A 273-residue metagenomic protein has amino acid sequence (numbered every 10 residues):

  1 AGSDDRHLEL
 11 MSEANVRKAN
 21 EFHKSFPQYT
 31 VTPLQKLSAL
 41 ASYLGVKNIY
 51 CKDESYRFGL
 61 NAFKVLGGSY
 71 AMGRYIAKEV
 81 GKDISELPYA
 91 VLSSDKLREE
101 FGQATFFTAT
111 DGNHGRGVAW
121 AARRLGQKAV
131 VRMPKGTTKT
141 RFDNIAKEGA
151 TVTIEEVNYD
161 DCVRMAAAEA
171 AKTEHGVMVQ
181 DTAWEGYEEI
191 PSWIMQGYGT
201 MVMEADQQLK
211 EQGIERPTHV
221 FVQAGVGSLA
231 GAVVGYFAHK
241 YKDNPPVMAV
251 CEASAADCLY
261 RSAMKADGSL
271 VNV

Functional and structural regions predicted by a protein language model:
A1-V273: PLP-dependent amino-acid enzyme catalytic core
